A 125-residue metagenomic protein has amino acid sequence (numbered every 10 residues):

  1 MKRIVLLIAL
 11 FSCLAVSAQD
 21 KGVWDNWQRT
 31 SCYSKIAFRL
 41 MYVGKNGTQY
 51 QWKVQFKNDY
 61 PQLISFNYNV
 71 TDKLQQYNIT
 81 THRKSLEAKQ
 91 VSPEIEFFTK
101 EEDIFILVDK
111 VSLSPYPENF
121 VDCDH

Functional and structural regions predicted by a protein language model:
M1-L14: Sec-dependent N-terminal signal peptides
L14-D20: Sec/Tat signal peptide C-region and signal peptidase I cleavage site
D20-G47: Low-complexity, acidic Ser/Thr/Pro/Gly-rich terminal tails and inter-domain linkers that flank the onset of structured
T48-V54: Structural beta-strand segments of beta-rich domains
F56-Q62: Asparagine-centered strand-capping/turn motif at beta-strand->loop junctions
L63-N69: Short, hydrophobic/aromatic beta-strand segments
L74-L107: Intrinsically disordered, low-complexity Pro/Gly/Ser/Thr-rich segments with frequent PxxP/GP/PP motifs and embedded
I95-H125: Terminal connector regions
